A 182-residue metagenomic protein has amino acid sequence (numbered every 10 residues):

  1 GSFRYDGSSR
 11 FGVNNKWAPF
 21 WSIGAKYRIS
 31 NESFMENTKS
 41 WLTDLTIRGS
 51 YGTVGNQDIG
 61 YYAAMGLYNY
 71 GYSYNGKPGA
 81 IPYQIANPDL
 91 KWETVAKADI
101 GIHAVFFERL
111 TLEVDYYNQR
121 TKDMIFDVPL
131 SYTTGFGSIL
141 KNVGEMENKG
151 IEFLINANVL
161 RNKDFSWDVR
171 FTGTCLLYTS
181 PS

Functional and structural regions predicted by a protein language model:
S2-S180: Extracellular/periplasmic, surface-exposed regions of secreted and cell-surface proteins
